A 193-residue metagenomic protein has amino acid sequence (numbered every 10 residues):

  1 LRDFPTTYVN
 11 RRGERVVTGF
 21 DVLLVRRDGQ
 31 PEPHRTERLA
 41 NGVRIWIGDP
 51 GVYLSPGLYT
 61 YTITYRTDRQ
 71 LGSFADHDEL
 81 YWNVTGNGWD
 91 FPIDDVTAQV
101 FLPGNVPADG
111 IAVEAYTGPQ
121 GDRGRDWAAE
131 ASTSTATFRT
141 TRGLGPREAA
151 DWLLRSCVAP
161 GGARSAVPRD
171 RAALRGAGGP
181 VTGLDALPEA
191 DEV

Functional and structural regions predicted by a protein language model:
L1-V193: Lumenal/extracellular ectodomains and adaptor appendage modules of the eukaryotic vesicle/secretory system
